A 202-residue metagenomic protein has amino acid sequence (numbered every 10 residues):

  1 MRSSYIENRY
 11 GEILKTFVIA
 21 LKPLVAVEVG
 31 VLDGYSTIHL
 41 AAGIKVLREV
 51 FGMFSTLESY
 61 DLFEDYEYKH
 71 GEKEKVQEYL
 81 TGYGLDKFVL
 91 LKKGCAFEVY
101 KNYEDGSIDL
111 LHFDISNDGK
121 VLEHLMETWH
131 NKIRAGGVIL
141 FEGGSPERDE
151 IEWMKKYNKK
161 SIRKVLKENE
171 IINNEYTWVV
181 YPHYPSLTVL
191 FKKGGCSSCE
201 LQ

Functional and structural regions predicted by a protein language model:
M1-G11: Conserved SAM-binding loop and adjacent beta-strand
G11, K15-Q202: S-adenosylmethionine/decaboxylated-SAM
